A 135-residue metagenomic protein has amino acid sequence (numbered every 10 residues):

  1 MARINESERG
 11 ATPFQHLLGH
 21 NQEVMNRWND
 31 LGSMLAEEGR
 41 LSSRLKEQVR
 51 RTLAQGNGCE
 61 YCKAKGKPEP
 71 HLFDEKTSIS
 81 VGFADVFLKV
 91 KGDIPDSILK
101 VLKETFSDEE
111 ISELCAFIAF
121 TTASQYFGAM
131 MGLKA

Functional and structural regions predicted by a protein language model:
M1-A135: Hydrophobic alpha-helical segments
